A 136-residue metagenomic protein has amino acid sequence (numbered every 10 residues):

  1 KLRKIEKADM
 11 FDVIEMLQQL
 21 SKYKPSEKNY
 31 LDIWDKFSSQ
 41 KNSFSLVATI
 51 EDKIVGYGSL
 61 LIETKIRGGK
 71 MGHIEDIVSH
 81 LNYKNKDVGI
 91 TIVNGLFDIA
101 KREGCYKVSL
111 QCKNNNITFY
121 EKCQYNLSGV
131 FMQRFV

Functional and structural regions predicted by a protein language model:
K1-V13: A short beta-loop-alpha structural element at the N-terminal edge of CoA-dependent acyl/N-acetyltransferase catalytic
I14-K28: Helix-loop element at the rim of GNAT/NAT acetyltransferase active sites that forms part of the acceptor-substrate
P25-S45: Active-site rim helix/loop that mediates acceptor-substrate recognition in acyltransferases
V47, K53-I62, V78: Conserved beta-strand in the GNAT
E63-I74, K84: A conserved beta-turn-beta hairpin within the catalytic core of GNAT-like acetyltransferases that forms part
S79, N85-D98: Conserved acetyl-CoA-binding loop-helix of GNAT-fold acetyltransferases
A100-C112: Conserved GNAT acetyl-CoA-binding A-motif
S109-I117, E121, N126-V136: Conserved catalytic-core motifs of GNAT/GCN5-like acyltransferases
